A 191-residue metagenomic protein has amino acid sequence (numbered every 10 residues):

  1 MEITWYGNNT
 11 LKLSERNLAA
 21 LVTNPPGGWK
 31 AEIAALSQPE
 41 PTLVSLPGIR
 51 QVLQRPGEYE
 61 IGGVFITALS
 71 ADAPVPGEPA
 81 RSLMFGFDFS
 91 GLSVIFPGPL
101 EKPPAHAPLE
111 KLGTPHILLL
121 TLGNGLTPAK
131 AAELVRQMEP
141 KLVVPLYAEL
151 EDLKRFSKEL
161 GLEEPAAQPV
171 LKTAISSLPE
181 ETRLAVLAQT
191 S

Functional and structural regions predicted by a protein language model:
M1-I33, E40-T42, P47-I117, G125-K130 (+1 more regions): Core dinuclear metal-dependent hydrolase active-site scaffold
A35-Q38, L119-T121, K141-Y147: Short internal beta-strands
E110-G113, E133-R136, K158: Replace "anionic and nucleotidyl ligands
L126-L142: Conserved binding-pocket/active-site segment within a compact domain
M138-S191: Accessory terminal helices/loops
